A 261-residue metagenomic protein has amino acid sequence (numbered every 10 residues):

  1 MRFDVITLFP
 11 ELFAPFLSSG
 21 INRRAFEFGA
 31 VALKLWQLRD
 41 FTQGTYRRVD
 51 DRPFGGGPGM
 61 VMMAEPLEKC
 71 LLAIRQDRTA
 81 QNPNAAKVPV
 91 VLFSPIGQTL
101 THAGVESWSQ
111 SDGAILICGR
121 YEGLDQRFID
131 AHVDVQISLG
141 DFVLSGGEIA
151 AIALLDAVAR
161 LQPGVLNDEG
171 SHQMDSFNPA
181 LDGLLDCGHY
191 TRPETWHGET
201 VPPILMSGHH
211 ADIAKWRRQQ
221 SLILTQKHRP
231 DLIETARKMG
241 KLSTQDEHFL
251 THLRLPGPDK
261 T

Functional and structural regions predicted by a protein language model:
M1-P83, A211-L232: N-terminal nucleotide/polyanion-binding subdomain common to many enzyme families
D4-I6, K34-W36, V91, A114-I115 (+1 more regions): Hydrophobic/aromatic beta-strand patches that form the interior of the parallel beta-sheet core in alpha/beta enzyme
L8, L38, F93-I96, C118-Y121 (+3 more regions): Fold-independent oxyanion-binding glycine-rich loops and adjacent beta-strand/coil segments at enzyme active sites
V49, F54, L100, W108 (+5 more regions): Short clusters of hydrophobic/aromatic residues that line enzyme substrate/ligand-binding pockets
P58-V61, T99, Y121, D125 (+5 more regions): Gly/Ser/Thr-rich beta-alpha loop segments that engage phosphate groups in nucleotides
M63-R120, Q126, P163: S-adenosyl-L-methionine/SAH cofactor-binding core of RNA-modifying enzymes
L124, F128-P179: Structured adenosyl-cofactor binding patch, chiefly the S-adenosyl-L-methionine
G183-L184, H189-T261: SAM-dependent methyltransferases
